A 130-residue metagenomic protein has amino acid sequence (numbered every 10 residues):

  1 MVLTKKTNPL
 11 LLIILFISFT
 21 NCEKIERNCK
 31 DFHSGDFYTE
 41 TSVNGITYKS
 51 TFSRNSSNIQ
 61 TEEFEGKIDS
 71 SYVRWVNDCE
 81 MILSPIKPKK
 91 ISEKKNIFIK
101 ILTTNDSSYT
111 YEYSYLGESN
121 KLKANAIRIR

Functional and structural regions predicted by a protein language model:
M1-F32: Bacterial Sec-dependent N-terminal signal peptides
C29-G45: Tryptophan-anchored aromatic micro-motifs
F37-S42, I59-E63, L83-P88, Y111-L116: Short beta-strand segments that buttress and anchor functional surface loops
G45-K49, G66-S70, K94-I97, N120-A124: Short, surface-exposed coil-to-beta transition loops
T47-V76: N-terminal glycine/threonine-rich, aromatic-flanked beta-hairpin/loop signature
Y72-E80, I101-S108, R128-R130: A short, structured loop/turn motif at beta-sheet edges
I82-D106: An anionic, turn-rich surface loop/hairpin at beta-sheet edges that serves as a generic interaction/coordination patch
L116-R130: Edge beta-strand at a domain terminus
